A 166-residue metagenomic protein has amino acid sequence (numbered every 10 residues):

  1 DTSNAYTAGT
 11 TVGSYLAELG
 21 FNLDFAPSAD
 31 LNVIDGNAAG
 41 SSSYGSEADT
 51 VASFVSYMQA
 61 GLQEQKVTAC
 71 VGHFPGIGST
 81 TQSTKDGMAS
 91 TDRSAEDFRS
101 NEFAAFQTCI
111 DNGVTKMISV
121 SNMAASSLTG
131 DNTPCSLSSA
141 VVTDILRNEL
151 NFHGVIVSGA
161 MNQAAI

Functional and structural regions predicted by a protein language model:
D1, D30, G159-N162: Conserved acidic functional residues
D1-G20, D24: Active-site-adjacent structural elements in enzyme catalytic domains
T2-S3, S43-S46: Short beta-strand elements at the ligand-binding edges of bilobed clamshell
A17-L19, A38, A69, G159: N-terminal, helix-rich and Lys/Arg-enriched segments in bacterial and organellar proteins
F21, A26-D30, C70-G76: Short, surface-exposed recognition loops or helix-turn segments adjacent to catalytic cores
A29-A38: Short, conserved phosphate-binding/catalytic loop or strand-edge motifs used in phosphoryl-/nucleotidyl-transfer
A39-G40, K85: Catalytic His-Asp segment of secreted/periplasmic serine-dependent ester chemistry enzymes
S46-I166: Second-shell residues forming the walls of enzyme active-site clefts
